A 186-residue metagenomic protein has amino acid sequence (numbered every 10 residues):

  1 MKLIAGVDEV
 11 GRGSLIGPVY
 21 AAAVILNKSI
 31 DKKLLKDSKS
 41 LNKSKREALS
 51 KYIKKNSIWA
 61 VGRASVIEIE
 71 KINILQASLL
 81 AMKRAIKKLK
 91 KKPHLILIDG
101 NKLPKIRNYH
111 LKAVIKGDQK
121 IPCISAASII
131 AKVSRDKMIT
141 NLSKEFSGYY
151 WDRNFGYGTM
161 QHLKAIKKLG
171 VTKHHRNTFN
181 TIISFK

Functional and structural regions predicted by a protein language model:
M1-K186: RNase H-like, Mg2+-dependent phosphodiesterase core, and more generally RNA phosphate-backbone-engaging helix-loop
